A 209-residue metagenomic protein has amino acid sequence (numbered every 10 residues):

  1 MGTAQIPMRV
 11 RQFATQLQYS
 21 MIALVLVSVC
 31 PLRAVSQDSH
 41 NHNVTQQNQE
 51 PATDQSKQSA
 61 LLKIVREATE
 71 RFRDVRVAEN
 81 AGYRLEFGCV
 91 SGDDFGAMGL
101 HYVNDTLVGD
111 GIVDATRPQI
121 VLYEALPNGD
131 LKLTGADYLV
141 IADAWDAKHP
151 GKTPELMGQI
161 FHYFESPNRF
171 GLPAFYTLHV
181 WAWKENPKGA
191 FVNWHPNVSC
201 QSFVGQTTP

Functional and structural regions predicted by a protein language model:
M1-Q16: N-terminal secretory signal peptides that target proteins for export/translocation
M8, V29, Y102-D105: Residues at secondary-structure transition points
Y19-V29: Bacterial N-terminal signal peptides
C30-L32, P118: Generic detector of short, well-ordered, non-transmembrane alpha-helical segments enriched in hydrophobic residues
A34-S36: Boundary at the C-terminal end of the N-terminal hydrophobic targeting segment
D38-P209: Primary mode marks residue(s) on the alpha4-beta5-alpha5 output face of response regulator receiver
